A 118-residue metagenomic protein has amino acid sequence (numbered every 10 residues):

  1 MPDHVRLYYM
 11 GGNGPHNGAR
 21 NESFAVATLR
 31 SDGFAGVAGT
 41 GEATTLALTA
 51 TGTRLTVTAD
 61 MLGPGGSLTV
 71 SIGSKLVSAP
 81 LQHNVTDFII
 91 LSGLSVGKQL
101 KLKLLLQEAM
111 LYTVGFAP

Functional and structural regions predicted by a protein language model:
M1-T44: Catalytic cores of secreted or luminal carbohydrate-active enzymes
M10, T58, S71, K103-L105: Residue-level recognition of well-ordered beta-strand positions that form the cores of beta-sheet-rich folds across
G11, L106-M110, P118: Surface-exposed loop/turn motifs at beta-strand-loop junctions within extracellular Ig-like and Fibronectin type III
A19-E22, A50, M61, N84 (+2 more regions): Active-site-proximal structural scaffolding
E22, R54-A59, G63-L76: Beta-strand-rich binding/interaction modules
G33-G52, G65-L68, V85-S92, A109-G115: Short beta-strands within extracellular/lumenal beta-sheet-rich domains
L55-T56, L94-E108: Noncatalytic modules at the cell exterior or secretory-pathway interfaces, chiefly beta-strand-rich lectin/adhesion
G73-G97: Extracellular carbohydrate recognition and processing domains and analogous Trp-centered ligand-binding platforms
